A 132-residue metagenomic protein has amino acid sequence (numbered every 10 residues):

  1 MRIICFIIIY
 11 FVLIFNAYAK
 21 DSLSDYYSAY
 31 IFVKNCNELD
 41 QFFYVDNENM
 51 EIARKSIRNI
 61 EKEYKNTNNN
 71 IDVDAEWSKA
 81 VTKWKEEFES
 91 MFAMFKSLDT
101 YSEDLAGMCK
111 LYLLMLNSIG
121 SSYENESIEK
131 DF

Functional and structural regions predicted by a protein language model:
M1-K20: Classical Sec-dependent N-terminal signal peptides that target proteins to the secretory pathway
I9, L13, V33, I57-I60 (+1 more regions): Extended hydrophobic/Leu-rich segments
L13, A29-Y30, E103: Processing junctions and N-termini across compartments
Y18-N47: Immediate post-signal-peptide N-terminus of mature secreted/exported proteins
E51-F132: Compact alpha-helical subdomains of small soluble proteins
